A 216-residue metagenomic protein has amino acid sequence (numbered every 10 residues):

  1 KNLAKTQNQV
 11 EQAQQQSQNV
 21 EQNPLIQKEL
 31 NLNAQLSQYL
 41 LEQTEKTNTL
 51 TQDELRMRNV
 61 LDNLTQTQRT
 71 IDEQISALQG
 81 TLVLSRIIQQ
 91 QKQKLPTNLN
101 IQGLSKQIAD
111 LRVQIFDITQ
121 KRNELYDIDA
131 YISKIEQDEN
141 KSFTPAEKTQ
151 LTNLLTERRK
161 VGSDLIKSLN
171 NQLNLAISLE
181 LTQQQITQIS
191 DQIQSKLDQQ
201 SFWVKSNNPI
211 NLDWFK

Functional and structural regions predicted by a protein language model:
K1-K216: N-terminal targeting peptides and non-cytosolic leader segments immediately upstream of the first transmembrane helix
